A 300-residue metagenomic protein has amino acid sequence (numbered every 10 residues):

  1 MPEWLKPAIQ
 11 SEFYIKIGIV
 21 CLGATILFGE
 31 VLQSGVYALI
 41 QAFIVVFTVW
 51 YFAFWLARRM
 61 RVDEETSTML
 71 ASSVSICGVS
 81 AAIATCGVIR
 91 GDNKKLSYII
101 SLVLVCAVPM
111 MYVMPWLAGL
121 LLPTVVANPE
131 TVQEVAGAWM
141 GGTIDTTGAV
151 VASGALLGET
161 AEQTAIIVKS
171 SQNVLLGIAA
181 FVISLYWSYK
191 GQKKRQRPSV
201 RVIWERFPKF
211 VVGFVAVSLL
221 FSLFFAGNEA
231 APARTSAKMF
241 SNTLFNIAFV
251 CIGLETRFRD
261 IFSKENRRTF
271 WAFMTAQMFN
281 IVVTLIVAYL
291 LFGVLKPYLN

Functional and structural regions predicted by a protein language model:
M1-A8, F28, Y51-R61, T85-G87 (+2 more regions): C-terminal ends of transmembrane helices
M1-V45, S171-L176, V200-R259, S263-V283 (+3 more regions): Helical membrane-embedded segments and adjacent short helical loop/helix-boundary regions of multi-pass membrane
I15-A24, I44-A53, E64, I76-A84 (+2 more regions): Membrane-embedded alpha-helical core segments of multi-pass
I19, A81-A84, M110-M114, A118 (+5 more regions): Alpha-helical transmembrane segments and their lipid-water interface positions in multi-pass membrane proteins
F28-S34, G119-Q133, A155-T164, Y289-N300: Helix-coil boundary and interhelical linker segments in multi-pass alpha-helical membrane proteins
V62-M110, V132-L157, F240: Alpha-helical membrane segments and immediately flanking helix-loop junctions that form or couple to the substrate/ion
G91-P109, V168-K169, R206, T269-Q277: Junctions where cytoplasmic loops transition into the N-terminal start of transmembrane alpha-helices in multi-pass
G158-V200: Oxyanion-binding "anion nests"
